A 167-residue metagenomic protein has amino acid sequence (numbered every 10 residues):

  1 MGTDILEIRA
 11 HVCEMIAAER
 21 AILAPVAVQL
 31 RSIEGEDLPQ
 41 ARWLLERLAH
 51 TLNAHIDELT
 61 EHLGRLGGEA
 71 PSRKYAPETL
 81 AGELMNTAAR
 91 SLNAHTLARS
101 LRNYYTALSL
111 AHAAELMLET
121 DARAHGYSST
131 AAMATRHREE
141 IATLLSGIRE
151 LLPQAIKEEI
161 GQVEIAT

Functional and structural regions predicted by a protein language model:
M1-L6, A10, V28, E61 (+1 more regions): Terminal, compositionally biased segments
E7-M15, D37-D57, S100-Y104, S129-E140: Alpha-helical scaffold segments that form or flank carboxylate-/histidine-based iron centers
H11-L30, L80-G126: Acidic/histidine-rich alpha-helical segments that form the ligand environment of transition-metal centers
L23, A27-L30, N53-I56, T60-L63 (+4 more regions): A structural signal for well-ordered alpha-helices, especially hydrophobic packing surfaces of coiled-coils
R31-L38, G68, G126: Short, flexible helix-adjacent loops and helix caps
L38-T79, L151: Conserved alpha-helical segments that form or flank metal/cofactor-binding pockets of metalloenzymes
E61-R99, V163-T167: Carboxylate-rich helix-loop segments that flank metal/cofactor sites and access channels in metalloenzymes
S100, Y104-T167: Preference for long, well-ordered alpha-helical segments
